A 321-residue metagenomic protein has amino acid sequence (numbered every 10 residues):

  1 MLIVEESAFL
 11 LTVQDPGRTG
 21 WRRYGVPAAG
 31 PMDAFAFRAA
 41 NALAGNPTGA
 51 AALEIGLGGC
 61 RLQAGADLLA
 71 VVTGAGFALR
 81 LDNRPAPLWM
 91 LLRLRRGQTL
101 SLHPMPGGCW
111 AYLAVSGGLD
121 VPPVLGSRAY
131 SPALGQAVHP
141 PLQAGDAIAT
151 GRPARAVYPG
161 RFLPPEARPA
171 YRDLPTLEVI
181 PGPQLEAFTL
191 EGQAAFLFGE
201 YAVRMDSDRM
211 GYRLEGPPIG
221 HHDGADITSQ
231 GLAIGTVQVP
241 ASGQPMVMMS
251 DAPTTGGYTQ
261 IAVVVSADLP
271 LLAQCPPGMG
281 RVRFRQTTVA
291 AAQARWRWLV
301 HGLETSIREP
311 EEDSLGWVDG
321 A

Functional and structural regions predicted by a protein language model:
M1-A321: Conserved "landmark" site that anchors the functional core of diverse proteins
